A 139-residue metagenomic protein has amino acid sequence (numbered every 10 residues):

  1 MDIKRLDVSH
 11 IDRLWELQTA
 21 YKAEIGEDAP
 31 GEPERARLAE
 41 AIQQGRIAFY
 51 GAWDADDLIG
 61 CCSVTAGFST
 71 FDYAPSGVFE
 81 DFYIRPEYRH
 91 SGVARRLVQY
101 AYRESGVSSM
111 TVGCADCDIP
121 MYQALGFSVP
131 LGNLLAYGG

Functional and structural regions predicted by a protein language model:
M1-E16: A short beta-loop-alpha structural element at the N-terminal edge of CoA-dependent acyl/N-acetyltransferase catalytic
W15-A39: Conserved GNAT-fold acetyl-CoA-binding loop/helix
A39-G51, V78: A short helix-loop-beta-strand connector motif used in the catalytic cores of GNAT acetyltransferases and, in some
G51, D57-A66, V78, Y83: Conserved beta-strand in the GNAT
G67-F79, R89: A conserved beta-turn-beta hairpin within the catalytic core of GNAT-like acetyltransferases that forms part
I84, H90-R103: Conserved acetyl-CoA-binding loop-helix of GNAT-fold acetyltransferases
S105-A115: Conserved GNAT acetyl-CoA-binding A-motif
Q123-N133: Conserved acetyl-CoA-binding loop of GNAT-fold acetyltransferases
